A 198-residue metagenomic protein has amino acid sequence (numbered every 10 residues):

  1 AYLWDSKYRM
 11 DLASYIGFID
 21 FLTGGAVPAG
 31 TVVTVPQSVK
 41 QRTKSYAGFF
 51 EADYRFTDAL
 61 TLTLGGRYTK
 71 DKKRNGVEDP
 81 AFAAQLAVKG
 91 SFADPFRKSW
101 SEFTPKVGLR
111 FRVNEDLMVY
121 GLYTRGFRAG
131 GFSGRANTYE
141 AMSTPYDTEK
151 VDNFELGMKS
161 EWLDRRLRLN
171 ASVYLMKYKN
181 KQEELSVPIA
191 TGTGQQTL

Functional and structural regions predicted by a protein language model:
A1-N114: Signature of Gram-negative outer-membrane beta-barrel scaffolds
D5-L12, K72-V77, D116-M118, R128-G134 (+1 more regions): Outer-membrane beta-barrel proteins
I16, T69-K70, A81, T124-G126 (+3 more regions): Flexible domain-boundary/linker segments
G24-V33, P80-G90, G130-Y139, L185-T197: Flexible, solvent-exposed coil segments and beta strand-coil junctions, predominantly the extracellular/periplasmic
V35-Q37, A93-D94, G121, M142 (+1 more regions): Short, contiguous strand/loop micro-motifs
A47, T104-K106, A141-S143, N153-E155: Transmembrane beta-barrel architecture of outer membranes
R112, D116-R128, P145-L198: Membrane-embedded beta-barrel scaffold of Gram-negative outer-membrane proteins
